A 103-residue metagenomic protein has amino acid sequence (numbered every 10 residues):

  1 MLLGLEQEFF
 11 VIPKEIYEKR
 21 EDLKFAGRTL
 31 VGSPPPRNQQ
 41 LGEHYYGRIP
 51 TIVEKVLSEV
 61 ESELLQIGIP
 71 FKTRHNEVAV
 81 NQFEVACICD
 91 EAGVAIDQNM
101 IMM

Functional and structural regions predicted by a protein language model:
M1-M103: Glycine-rich, acidic/polar active-site loops that bind/position phosphate-bearing ligands
